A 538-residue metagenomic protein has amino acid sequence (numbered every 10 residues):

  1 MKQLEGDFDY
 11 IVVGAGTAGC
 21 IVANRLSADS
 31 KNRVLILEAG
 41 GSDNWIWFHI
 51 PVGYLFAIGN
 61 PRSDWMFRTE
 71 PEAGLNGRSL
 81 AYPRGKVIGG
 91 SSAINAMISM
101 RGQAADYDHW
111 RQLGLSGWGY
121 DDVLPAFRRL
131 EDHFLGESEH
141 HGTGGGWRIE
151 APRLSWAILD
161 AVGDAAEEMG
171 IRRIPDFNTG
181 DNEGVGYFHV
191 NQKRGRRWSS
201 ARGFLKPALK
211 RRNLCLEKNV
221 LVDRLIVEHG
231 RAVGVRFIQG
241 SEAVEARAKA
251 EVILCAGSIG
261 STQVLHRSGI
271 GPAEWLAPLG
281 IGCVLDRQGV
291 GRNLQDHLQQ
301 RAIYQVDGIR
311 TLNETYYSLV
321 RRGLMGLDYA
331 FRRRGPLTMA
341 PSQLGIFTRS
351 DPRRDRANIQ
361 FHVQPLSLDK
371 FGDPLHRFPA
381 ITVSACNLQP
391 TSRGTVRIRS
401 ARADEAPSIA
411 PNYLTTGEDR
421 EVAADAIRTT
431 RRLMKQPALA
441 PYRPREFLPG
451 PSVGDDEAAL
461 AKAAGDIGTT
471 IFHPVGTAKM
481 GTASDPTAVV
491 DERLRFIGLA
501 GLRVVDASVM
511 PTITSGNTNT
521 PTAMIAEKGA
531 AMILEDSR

Functional and structural regions predicted by a protein language model:
M1-F8, L124, L130-T179, G186-F188 (+3 more regions): FAD-dependent oxidoreductase catalytic-site/capping-region signature
M1-R128, D286-R287, H297-Q299, I303-V306: N-terminal glycine-rich phosphate/pyrophosphate-binding loop and immediately adjacent elements
V12, G16-I21, R153, S258-I259 (+2 more regions): Residue-level detector of alpha-helix initiation sites
D29, K210-R212, Q436, L499: Acidic-histidine catalytic/liganding microenvironments
R33, G41-W45, L225, G234-M325 (+1 more regions): Glycine-rich loop(s) and the adjacent beta-strand/alpha-helix scaffold that form part
R111-A232, R301-M325: Conserved redox-cofactor binding core of oxidoreductases
